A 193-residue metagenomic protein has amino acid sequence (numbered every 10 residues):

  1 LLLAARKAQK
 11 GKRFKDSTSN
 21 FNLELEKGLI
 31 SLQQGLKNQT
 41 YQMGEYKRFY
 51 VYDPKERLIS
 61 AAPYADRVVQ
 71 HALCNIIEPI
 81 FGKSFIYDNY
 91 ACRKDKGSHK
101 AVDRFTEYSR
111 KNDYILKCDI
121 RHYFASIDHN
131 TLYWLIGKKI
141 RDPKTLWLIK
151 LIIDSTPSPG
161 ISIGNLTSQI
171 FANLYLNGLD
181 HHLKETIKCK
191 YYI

Functional and structural regions predicted by a protein language model:
L1-I30: Non-catalytic, polymerase-adjacent accessory regions of viral genome-replication enzymes
L2-A5, P79-Y87: Charged boundary/loop elements
A4-A8, A72, L148-I153: Short alpha-helical scaffolding segments that buttress acidic/His motifs in well-ordered protein cores
G11-S19, G44-Q70, S84-K96, L116 (+1 more regions): Short, conserved non-catalytic motifs in the polymerase core
L25-E56: Active-site-flanking structural segment that lines cofactor/substrate pockets
G28, G35-L36, D88, R93 (+1 more regions): Conserved polymerase palm-domain catalytic core
A72-I76, L132: PAPS/PAP-binding and catalytic site of the sulfotransferase fold
S98-V102: A short, well-structured juxtamembrane/interface segment
